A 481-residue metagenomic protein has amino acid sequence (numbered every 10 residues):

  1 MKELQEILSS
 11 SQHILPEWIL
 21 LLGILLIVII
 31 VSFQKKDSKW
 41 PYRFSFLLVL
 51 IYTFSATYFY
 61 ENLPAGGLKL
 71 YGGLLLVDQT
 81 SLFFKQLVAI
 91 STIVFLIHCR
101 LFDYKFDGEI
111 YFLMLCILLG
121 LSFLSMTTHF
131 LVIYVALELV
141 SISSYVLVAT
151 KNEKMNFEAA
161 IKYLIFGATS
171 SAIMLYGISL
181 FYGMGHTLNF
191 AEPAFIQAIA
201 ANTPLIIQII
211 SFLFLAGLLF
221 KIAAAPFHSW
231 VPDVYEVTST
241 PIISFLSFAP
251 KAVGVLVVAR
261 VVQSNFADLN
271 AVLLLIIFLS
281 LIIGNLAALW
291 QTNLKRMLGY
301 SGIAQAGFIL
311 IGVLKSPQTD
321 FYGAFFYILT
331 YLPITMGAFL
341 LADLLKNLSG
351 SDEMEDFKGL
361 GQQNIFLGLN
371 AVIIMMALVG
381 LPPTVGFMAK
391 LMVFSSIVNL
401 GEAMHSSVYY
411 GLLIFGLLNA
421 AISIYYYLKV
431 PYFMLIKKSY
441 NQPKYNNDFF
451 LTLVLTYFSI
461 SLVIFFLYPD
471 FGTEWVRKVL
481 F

Functional and structural regions predicted by a protein language model:
M1-F481: Alpha-helical transmembrane segments of multi-pass membrane proteins predominantly involved in bioenergetics
